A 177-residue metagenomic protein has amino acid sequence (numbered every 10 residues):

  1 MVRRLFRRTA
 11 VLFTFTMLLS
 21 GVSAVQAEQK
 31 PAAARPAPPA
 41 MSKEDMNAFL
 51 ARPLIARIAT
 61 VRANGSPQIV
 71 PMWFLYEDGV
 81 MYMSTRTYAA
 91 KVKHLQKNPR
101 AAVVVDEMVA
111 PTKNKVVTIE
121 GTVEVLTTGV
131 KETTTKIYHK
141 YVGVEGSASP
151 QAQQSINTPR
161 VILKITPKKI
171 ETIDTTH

Functional and structural regions predicted by a protein language model:
V2-L5, V11, F15, A24-A37 (+2 more regions): C-terminal edge-of-domain segments
K30-A37, Y88-K140, V144: Short, structured beta-strand-loop surface elements
P31-T60: Short, conserved active-site entrance elements at the starts or edges of catalytic domains
L50-A51, Q96-K97, I156-N157: Alpha-helix boundary recognition
L54-R86, L95, V103-V105, T118: Short beta-strand segments
F74, I119-V123, I165-P167: A structural signal for short, well-ordered beta-strand segments
